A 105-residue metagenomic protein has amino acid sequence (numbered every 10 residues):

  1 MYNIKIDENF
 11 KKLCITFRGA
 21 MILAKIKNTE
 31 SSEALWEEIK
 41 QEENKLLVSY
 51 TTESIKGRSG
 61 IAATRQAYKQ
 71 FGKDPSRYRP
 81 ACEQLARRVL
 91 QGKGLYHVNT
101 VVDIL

Functional and structural regions predicted by a protein language model:
M1-L105: Charge-biased, low-complexity intrinsically disordered regions
